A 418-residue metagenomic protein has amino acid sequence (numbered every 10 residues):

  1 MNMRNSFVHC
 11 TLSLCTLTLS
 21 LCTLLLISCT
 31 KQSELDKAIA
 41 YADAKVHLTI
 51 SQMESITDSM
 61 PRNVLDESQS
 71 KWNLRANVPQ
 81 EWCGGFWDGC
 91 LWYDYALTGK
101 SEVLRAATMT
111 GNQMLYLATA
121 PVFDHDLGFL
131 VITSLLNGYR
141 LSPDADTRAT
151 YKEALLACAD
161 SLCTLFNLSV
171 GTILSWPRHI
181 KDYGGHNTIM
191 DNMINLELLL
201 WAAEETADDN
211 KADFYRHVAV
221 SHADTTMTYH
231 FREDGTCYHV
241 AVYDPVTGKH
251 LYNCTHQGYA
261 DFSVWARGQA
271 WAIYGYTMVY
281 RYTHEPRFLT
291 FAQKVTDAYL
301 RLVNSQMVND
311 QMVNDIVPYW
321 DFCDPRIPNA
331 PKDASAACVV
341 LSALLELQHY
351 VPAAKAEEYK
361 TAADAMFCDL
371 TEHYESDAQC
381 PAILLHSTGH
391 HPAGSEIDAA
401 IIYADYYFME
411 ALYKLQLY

Functional and structural regions predicted by a protein language model:
M1-E34: Bacterial Sec-dependent N-terminal signal peptides
K31-Y418: Glycan-recognition and catalytic cores of secretory/periplasmic carbohydrate-active enzymes
